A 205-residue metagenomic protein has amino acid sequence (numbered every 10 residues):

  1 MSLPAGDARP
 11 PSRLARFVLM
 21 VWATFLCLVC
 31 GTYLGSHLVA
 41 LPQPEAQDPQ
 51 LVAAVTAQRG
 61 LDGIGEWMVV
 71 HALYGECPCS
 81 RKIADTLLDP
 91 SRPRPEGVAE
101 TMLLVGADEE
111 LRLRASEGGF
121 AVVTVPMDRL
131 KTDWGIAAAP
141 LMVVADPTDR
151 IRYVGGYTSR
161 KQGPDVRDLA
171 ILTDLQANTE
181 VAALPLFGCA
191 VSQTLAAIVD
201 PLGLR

Functional and structural regions predicted by a protein language model:
M1-L14: N-terminal Lys/Arg-rich, disordered targeting/topogenic segments
R16-H37: Hydrophobic membrane-insertion alpha-helices, especially the h-region of bacterial N-terminal signal peptides
A46-G63: Short extracytoplasmic/periplasmic juxtamembrane "stem" segments immediately C-terminal to an N-terminal membrane anchor
G60-L87: Short active-site neighborhood of thiol/selenol oxidoreductases, capturing the structured segment around
R81-G118, V123-K131: Structural microenvironment flanking redox-active thiols in thiol-disulfide oxidoreductases
F120, G135-V143, V166: Structural micro-motif
P140-Y157: A short, hydrophobic beta-strand/beta-hairpin element that forms part of a small beta-sheet core
R152, G156-R205: Thiol-/selenol-based redox modules, centered on thioredoxin-like and closely related oxidoreductase domains
